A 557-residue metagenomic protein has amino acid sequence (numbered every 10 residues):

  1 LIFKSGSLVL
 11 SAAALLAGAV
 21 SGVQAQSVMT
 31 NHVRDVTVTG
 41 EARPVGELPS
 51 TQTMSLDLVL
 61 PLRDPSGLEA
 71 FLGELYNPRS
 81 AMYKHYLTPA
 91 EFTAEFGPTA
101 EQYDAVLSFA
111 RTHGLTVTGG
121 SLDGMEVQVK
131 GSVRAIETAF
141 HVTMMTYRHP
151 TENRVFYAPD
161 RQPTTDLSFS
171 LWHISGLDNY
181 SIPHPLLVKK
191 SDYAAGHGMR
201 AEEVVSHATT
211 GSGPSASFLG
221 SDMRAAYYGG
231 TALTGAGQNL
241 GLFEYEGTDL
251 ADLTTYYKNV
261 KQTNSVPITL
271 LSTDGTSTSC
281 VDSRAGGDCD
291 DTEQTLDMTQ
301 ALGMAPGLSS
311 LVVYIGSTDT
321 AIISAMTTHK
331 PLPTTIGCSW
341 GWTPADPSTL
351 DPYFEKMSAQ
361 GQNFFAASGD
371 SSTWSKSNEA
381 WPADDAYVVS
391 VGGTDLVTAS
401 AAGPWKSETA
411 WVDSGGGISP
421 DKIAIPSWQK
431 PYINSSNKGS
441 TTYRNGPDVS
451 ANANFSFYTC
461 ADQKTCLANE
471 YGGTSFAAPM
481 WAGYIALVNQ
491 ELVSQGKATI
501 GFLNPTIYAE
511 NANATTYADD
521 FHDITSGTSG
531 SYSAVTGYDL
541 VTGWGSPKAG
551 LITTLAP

Functional and structural regions predicted by a protein language model:
L1-L10: Bacterial N-terminal signal peptides that target proteins for export
V9-A19: Bacterial N-terminal signal peptides
V20-A25: Sec/Tat signal peptide C-region and signal peptidase I cleavage site
Q26-G120, Q128, V133-G393, S419-G473 (+3 more regions): Substrate-binding/charge-relay-adjacent region of secreted/lumenal peptidase catalytic domains
V397-W405: Short acidic, Gly/Pro-enriched loop/turn segments at secondary-structure junctions
S436, N489-L540, K548: An often Trp-containing, charged/polar helix-loop segment at the C-terminal end of enzyme catalytic cores
Y484: Walker A/P-loop NTP-binding active-site region of P-loop NTPases, recognizing the glycine-rich GxxxxGKT/S
